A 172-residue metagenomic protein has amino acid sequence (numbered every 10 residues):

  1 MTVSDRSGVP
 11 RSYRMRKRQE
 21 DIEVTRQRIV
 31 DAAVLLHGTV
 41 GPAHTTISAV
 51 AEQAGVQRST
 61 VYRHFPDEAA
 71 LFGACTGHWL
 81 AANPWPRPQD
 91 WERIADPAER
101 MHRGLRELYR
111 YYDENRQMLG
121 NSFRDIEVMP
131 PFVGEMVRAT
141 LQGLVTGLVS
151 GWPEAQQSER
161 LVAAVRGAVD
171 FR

Functional and structural regions predicted by a protein language model:
M1-G55, A69-A70: Basic, helix-initiating cap at the start of DNA-binding domains
I47, T76-P84: Short, basic, alpha-helical segments at the C-terminal edge of helix-turn-helix-like DNA-binding modules
G55-F65: Short hydrophobic/aromatic patch on the recognition helix
F65, C75-T76: DNA major-groove recognition helix of helix-turn-helix
F65, R124-M129, A168-F171: Short helix-capping/turn signature of helix-turn-helix
A74, W85-E114, R138: Hydrophobic alpha-helical connector segments
R87-R93, S122-M129: Short linear capping/connector segments at secondary-structure termini
R106-F123, M129-A155, E159-A163: Amphipathic alpha-helical packing segments from all-alpha helical-bundle domains
